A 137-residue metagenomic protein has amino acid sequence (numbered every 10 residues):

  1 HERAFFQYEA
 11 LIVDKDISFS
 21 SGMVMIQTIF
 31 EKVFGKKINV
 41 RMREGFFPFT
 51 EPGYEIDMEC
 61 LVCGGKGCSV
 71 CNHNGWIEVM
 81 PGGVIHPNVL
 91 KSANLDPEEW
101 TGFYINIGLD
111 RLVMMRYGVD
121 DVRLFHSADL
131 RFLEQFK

Functional and structural regions predicted by a protein language model:
H1-K137: TRNA-recognition modules of translation machinery and tRNA-sensing kinases, especially anticodon-binding
